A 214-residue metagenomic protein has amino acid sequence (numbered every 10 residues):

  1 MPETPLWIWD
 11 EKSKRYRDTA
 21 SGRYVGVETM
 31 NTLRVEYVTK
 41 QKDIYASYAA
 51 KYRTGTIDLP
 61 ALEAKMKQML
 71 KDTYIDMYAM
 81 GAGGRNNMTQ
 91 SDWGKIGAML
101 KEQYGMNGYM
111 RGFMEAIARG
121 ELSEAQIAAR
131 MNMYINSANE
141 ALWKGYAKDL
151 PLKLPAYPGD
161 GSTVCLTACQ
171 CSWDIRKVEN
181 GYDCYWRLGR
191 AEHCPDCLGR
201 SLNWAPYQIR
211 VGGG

Functional and structural regions predicted by a protein language model:
M1-G213: Domain-core detector
